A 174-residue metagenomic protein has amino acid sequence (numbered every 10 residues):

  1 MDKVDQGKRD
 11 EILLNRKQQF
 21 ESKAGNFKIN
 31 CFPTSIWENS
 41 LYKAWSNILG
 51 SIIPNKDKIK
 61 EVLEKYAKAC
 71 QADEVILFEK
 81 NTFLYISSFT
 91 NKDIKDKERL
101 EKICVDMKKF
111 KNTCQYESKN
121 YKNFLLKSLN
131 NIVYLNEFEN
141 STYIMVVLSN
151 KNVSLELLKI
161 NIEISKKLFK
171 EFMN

Functional and structural regions predicted by a protein language model:
D2-K68, D73-E74, D93-D96, N174: Canonical P-loop GTPase G-domain recognition
I59-V62, F89-L135, E163-I164: A charged amphipathic helix-loop-strand protein-protein interaction module that recurs in cytosolic assemblies
C70-V75, K119-N123, I132, S141-Y143: Helix-loop-beta junctions that constitute the ligand-sensing/allosteric loops of cytosolic regulatory sensor domains
V75-N81: Short hydrophobic alpha-helical segments used for membrane anchoring or interfacial signaling
F83-F89: Amphipathic coiled-coil signal-relay and dimerization helices
N136-K166: Short, hydrophobic beta-strand elements of compact beta-sandwich sensory domains
K167-N174: Signal-transmission/dimerization alpha-helices at domain junctions
